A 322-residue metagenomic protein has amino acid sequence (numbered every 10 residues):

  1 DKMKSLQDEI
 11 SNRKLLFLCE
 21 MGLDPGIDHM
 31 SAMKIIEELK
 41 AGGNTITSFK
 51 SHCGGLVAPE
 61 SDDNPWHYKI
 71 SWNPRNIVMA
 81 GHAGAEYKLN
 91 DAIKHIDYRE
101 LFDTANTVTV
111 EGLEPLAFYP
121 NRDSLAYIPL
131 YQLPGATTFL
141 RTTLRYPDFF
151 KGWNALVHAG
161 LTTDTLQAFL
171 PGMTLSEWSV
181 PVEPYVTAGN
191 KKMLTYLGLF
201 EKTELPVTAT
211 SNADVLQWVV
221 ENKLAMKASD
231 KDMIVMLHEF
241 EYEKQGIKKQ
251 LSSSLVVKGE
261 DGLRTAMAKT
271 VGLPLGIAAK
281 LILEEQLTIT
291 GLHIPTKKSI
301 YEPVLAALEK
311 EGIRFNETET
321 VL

Functional and structural regions predicted by a protein language model:
D1-F17: Rossmann-fold NAD(P)-binding glycine/threonine-rich loop
K2-M3, D28, V271, L275: Conserved donor sugar-nucleotide recognition element shared by glycan-biosynthetic enzymes
L18-L23, E111-P115: Flexible, glycine/proline-enriched loop segments at strand-loop-helix junctions that form or flank small-ligand binding
M21-S31: Short alpha-helices
H29-G42: Active-site-proximal alpha-helical scaffold in enzymes
A41-L322: C-terminal catalytic/substrate-binding lobe primarily of soluble NAD(P)-dependent oxidoreductases
